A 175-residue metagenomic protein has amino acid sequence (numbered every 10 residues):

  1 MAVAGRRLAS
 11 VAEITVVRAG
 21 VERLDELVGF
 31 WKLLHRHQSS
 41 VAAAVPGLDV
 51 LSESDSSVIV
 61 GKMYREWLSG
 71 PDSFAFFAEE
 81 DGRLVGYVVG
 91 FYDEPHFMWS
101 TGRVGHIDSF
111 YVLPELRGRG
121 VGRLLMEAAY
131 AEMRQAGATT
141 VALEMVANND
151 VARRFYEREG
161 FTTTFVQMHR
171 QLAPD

Functional and structural regions predicted by a protein language model:
M1-G29, L33, S40-P46, D175: Conserved N-terminal entry element of GNAT/NAT acetyltransferase domains
H35-M63: Conserved GNAT-fold acetyl-CoA-binding loop/helix
S57-F77, H106: A short helix-loop-beta-strand connector motif used in the catalytic cores of GNAT acetyltransferases and, in some
F77, R83-Y92, H106, Y111: Conserved beta-strand in the GNAT
A78, G118-M126: Glycine-rich acyl-CoA binding loop
E94-I107, R117, A138, T164: A conserved beta-turn-beta hairpin within the catalytic core of GNAT-like acetyltransferases that forms part
L113-E115, R119, A147-N148: Active-site acidic-Proline motif in GNAT/NAT acetyltransferases
R123, E127, Q135, T139 (+2 more regions): Conserved active-site alpha-helix within GNAT-family acetyltransferase domains
